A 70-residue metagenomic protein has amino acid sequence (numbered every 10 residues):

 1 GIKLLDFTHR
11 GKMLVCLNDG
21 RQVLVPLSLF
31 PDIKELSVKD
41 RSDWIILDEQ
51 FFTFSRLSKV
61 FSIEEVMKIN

Functional and structural regions predicted by a protein language model:
G1-N70: Motif-centric detector for short Cys/His coordination patterns
